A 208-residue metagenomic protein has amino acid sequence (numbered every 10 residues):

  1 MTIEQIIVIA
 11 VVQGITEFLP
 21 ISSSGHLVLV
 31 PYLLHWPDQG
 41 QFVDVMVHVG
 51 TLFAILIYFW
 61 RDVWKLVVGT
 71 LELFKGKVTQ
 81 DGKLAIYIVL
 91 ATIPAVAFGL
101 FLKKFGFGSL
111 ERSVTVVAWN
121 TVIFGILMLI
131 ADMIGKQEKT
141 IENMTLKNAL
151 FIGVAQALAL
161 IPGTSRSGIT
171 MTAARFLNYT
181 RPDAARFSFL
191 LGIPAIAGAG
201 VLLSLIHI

Functional and structural regions predicted by a protein language model:
M1-I206: Multi-pass membrane proteins that catalyze or facilitate reactions on polyprenyl-/lipid-phosphate substrates and their
